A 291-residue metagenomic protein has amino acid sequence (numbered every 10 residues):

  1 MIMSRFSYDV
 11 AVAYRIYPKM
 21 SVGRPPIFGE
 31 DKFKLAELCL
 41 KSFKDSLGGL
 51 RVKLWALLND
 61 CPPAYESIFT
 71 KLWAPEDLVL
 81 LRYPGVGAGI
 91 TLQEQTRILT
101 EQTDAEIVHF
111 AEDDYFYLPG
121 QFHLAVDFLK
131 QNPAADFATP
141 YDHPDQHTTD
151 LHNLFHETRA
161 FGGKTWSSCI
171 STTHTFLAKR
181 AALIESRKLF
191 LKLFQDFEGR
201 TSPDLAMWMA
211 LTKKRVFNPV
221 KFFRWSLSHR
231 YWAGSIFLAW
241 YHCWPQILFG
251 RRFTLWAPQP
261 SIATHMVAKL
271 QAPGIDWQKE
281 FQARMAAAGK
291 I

Functional and structural regions predicted by a protein language model:
M1-D45: N-proximal low-complexity "stem/linker" segments adjacent to membrane-targeting elements
R5-S7, R180-A181, E185-I291: C-terminal catalytic/acceptor-binding lobe
V10, S46-W55, L78-V79, E106: Short loop->beta transition adjacent to catalytic acidic/histidine clusters or analogous donor-positioning motifs
V10-S21, N59-D60, P140-H143, P258-I262: Short loop/turn segments at strand-loop or loop-helix junctions that form parts of catalytic or ligand-binding pockets
F28-C39, P84-L92, Y117, T172 (+1 more regions): Phosphate/oxyanion-binding active-site loops and adjacent basic polyanion-contact surfaces
P62-E106: Active-site-proximal specificity loops/subdomain of glycosyltransferases
A105-F116: Short beta-strand-to-loop acidic/aromatic patch adjacent to the donor-nucleotide binding site
F116-L193: Conserved catalytic core of nucleotide-sugar-dependent glycosyltransferases
